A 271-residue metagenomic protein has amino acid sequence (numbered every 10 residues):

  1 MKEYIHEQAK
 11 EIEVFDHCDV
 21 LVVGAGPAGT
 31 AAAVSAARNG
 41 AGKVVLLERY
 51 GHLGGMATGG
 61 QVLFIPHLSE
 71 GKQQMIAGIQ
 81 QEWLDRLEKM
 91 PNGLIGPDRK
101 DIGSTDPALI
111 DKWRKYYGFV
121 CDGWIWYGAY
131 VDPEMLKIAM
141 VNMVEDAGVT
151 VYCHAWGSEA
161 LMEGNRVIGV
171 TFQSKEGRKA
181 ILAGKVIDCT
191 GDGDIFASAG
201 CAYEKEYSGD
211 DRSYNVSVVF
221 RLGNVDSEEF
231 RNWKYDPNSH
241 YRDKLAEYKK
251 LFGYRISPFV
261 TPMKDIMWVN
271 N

Functional and structural regions predicted by a protein language model:
K2, A9, F15-H17, A41-K43 (+2 more regions): Conserved N-terminal/central alpha/beta ligand/cofactor-binding core
V14-G26: Beta1/beta-strand and adjacent pyrophosphate-binding region of the FAD-binding site in flavoprotein oxidoreductases
D16-C18, E176-K185: Core beta-strand elements of the Rossmann-like FAD/NAD(P) dinucleotide-binding domain in flavoenzyme oxidoreductases
V23, I181-G191: Short hydrophobic core segments
G29: N-terminal Rossmann-fold NAD(P) dinucleotide-binding loop
A36: Aromatic pocket-lining residues of Rossmann-like dinucleotide-binding sites
L161-A180: Conserved beta-strand-loop-beta-strand element in the redox core of flavoprotein oxidoreductases
I195-N271: Rossmann-like dinucleotide-binding core of oxidoreductases
